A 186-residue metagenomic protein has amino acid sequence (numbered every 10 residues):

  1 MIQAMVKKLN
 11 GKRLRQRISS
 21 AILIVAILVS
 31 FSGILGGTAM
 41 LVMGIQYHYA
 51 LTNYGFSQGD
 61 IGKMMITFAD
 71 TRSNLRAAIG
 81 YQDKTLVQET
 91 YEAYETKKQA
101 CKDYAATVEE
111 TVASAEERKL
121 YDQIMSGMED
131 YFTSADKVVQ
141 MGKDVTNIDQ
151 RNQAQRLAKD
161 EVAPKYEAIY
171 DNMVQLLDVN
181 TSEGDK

Functional and structural regions predicted by a protein language model:
M1-I27, A154: Positive-inside N-terminal membrane-insertion signal
Q3, K7, L41-G59, E92 (+6 more regions): Polar/charged heptad-repeat coiled-coil helices used as signal-transmission/dimerization stalks
I18-T71, K84-V87, A113-M128, K186: Amphipathic alpha-helical segments and their boundaries
G62-I66, E92-K97, G127-M128, M141-V145: A short, ordered amphipathic alpha-helix with a cationic face
T67-D70, N74, A168, N172: Generic recognition of well-ordered alpha-helical segments
R72-L75, E89, A93, K97: Early exported N-terminus immediately downstream of N-terminal targeting peptides
I79-Q88, A106-D185: Polar/charged, Q/E/K-enriched amphipathic alpha-helical segments with strong coiled-coil propensity that act as
